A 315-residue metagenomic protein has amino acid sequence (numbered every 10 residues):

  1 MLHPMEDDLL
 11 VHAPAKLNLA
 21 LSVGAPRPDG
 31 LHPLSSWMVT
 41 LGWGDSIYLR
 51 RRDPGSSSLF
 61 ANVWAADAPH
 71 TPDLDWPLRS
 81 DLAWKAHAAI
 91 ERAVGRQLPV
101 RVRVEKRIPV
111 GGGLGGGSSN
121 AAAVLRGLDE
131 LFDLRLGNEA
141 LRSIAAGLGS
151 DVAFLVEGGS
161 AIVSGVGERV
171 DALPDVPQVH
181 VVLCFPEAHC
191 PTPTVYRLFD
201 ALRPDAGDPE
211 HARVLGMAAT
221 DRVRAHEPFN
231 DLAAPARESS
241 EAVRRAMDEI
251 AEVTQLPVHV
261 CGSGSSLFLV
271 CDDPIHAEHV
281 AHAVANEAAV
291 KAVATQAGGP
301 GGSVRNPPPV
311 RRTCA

Functional and structural regions predicted by a protein language model:
L2-G111, E130, L134-E139, V176 (+1 more regions): ATP-binding N-lobe of GHMP and related small-molecule kinases
G30, G55-L59, P193, P274-V280: Short, conserved charged micro-motifs
G55-L74, V124, A146, A219-F229: Short, basic/glycine-rich phosphate-binding loops at helix/coil junctions that contact nucleotide phosphates
G112-N138, F154-V156: DPxDG-like acidic metal-binding loop motif
L136-G147, E278-A283: Short, well-structured alpha-helical segments that form the helix of a local strand-helix-strand
E157-P257, D272-I275, H282-A315: Conserved, helical-rich catalytic subdomain that frames metal- and/or nucleotide-binding sites in enzyme alpha/beta
C261-D273: N-terminal pre-core extensions flanking Radical SAM catalytic domains
